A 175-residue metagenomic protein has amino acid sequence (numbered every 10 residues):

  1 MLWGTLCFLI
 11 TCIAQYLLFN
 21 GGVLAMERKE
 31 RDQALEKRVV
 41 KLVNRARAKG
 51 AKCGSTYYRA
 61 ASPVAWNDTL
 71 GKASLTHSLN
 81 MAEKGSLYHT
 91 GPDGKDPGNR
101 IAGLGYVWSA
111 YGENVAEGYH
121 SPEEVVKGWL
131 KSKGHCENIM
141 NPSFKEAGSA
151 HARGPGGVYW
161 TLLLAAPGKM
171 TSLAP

Functional and structural regions predicted by a protein language model:
G4-Y16: Bacterial N-terminal signal peptides
L24-E83: A short alpha-helix/helix-coil micro-patch that ends at or immediately precedes a cysteine
C53, L87, H135-E137: Bacterial peptidoglycan biogenesis and beta-lactam-recognition machinery
N67-H120, I139: Short, surface-exposed glycine/acidic/tryptophan-bearing loops
W108, G112-P175: Disulfide-stabilized extracellular recognition modules
